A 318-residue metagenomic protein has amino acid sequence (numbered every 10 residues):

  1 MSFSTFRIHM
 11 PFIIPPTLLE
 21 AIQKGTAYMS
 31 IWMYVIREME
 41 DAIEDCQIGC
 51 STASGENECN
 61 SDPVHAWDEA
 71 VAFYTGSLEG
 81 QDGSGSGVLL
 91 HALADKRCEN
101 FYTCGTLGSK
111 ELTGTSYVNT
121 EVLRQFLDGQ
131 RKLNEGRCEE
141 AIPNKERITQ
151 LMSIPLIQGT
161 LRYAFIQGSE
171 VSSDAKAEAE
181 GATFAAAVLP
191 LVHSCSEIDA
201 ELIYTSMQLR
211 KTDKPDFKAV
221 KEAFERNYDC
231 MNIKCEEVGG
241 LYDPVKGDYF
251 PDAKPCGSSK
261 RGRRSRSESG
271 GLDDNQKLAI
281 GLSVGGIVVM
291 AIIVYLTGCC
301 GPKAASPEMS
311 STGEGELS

Functional and structural regions predicted by a protein language model:
M1-G262: Mature extracytoplasmic or organellar-lumen-exposed domains after removal of signal/transit peptides
S258-S318: Low-complexity, Pro/Ser/Thr-rich intrinsically disordered segments of extracellular/cell-surface proteins
